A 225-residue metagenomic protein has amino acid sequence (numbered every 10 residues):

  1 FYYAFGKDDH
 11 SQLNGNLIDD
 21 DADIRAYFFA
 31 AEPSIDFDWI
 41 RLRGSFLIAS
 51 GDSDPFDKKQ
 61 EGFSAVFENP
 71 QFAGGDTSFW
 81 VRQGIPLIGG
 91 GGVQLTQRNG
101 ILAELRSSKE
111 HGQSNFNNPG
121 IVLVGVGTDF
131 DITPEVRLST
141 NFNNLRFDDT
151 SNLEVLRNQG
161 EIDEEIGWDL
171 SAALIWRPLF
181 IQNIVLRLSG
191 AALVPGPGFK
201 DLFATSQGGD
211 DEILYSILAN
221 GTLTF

Functional and structural regions predicted by a protein language model:
F1-K7, F37-W39, F46-D52, F142-D148 (+3 more regions): Transmembrane beta-strands of outer-membrane beta-barrel pores
A4-V126, L153: Extracellular/periplasmic loop regions
I18-D20, G112-N117, N152-E154, Q159-D163 (+1 more regions): Outer-membrane beta-barrel domain signature
I24-A30, I121-L123, E165-S171, L214-L218: Transmembrane beta-barrel architecture of outer-membrane proteins
A31-I35, G44, V126-F130, A172-W176 (+1 more regions): Residues on the lipid-exposed face of transmembrane beta-strands in outer-membrane beta-barrel proteins
W39-L42, P134-L138, F180-L186: Repeated loop/turn-to-beta-strand initiation elements of outer-membrane beta-barrel proteins
N143, S151-W176, I184-P195: Outer membrane beta-barrel transmembrane domains
D211-F225: Outer-membrane beta-barrel "beta-signal"
